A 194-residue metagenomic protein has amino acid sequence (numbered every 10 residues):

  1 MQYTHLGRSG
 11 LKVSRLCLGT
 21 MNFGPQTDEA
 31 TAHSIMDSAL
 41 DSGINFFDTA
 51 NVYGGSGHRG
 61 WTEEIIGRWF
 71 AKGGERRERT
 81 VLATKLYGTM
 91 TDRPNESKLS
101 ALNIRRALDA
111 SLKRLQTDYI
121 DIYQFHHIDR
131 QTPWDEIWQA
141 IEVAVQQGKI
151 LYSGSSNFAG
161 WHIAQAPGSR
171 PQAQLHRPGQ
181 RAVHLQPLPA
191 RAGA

Functional and structural regions predicted by a protein language model:
M1-V81, Q146: N-terminal binding-site loop/beta-alpha segment at the start of enzyme catalytic domains that lines or forms
G7-F23, A83-E96, Y119-Q124: N-terminal small/glycine-rich loop or linker at the start of catalytic domains across soluble metabolic enzymes
V13-C17, N45-F46, R79-A83, Y119-I122 (+2 more regions): Structural preference for beta-strand elements that scaffold enzyme active sites
T20-A30, M90-R105, H126-T132: Active-site mouth loops of central-metabolism enzymes
N22, N51-Y53, L86-G88, Q124-D129 (+2 more regions): Active-site-proximal loop/turn and secondary-structure-junction residues that shape catalytic pockets, frequently
T27-L40, K98-L115, E136, I163-G168 (+1 more regions): Short, acidic/polar
L112-T132: Active-site groove signature of glycoside hydrolases
I128-A194: Beta/alpha (TIM)-barrel catalytic core signal, keyed to glycine-rich beta->alpha loops juxtaposed to Asp/Glu that bind
